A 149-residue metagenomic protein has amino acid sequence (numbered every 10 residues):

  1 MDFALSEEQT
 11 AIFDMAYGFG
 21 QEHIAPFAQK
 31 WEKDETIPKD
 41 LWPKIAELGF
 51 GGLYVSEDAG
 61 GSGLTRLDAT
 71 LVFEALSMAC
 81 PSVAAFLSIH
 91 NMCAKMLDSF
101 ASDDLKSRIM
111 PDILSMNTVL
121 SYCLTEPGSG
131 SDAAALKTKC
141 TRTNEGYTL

Functional and structural regions predicted by a protein language model:
M1-E8: Intrinsic disorder at enzyme termini
E8-E22: A non-catalytic, amphipathic alpha-helix used as a structural packing/dimerization or gating element in enzyme scaffolds
H23-T148: Glycine-rich flavin
